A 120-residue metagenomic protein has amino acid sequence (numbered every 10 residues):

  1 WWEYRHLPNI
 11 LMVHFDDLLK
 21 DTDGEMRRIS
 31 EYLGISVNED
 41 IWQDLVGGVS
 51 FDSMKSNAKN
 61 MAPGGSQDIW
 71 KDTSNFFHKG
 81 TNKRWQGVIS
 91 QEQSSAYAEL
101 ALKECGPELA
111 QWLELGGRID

Functional and structural regions predicted by a protein language model:
W2-R5, L11-M12, E31-D120: PAPS-dependent sulfotransferases, especially Golgi type II membrane carbohydrate sulfotransferases
L11-R28, Y32: Conserved beta-strand->loop/alpha-helix structural units within folded catalytic cores of enzymes with alpha/beta
